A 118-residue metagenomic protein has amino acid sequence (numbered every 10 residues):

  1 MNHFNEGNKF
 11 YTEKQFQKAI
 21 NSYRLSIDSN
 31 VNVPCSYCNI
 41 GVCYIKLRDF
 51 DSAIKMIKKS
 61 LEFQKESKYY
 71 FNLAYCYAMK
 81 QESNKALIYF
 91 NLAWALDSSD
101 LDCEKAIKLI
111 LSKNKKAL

Functional and structural regions predicted by a protein language model:
M1-N5, A117: TPR-adjacent "capping" and linker segments in tetratricopeptide-repeat scaffold/adaptor proteins
K9-L25, K46-K59, K80-L92, N114-L118: Structural signature of tandem alpha-helical TPR/SEL1-like repeats, specifically the intra-repeat loop/turn
I27, S60-L61, W94, L101: A conserved position within tetratricopeptide repeats
V31, Q64-K65, S98: Short coil turns that delineate tetratricopeptide repeat
E62-M79: Mid-chain, well-packed structural core segment of small domains
